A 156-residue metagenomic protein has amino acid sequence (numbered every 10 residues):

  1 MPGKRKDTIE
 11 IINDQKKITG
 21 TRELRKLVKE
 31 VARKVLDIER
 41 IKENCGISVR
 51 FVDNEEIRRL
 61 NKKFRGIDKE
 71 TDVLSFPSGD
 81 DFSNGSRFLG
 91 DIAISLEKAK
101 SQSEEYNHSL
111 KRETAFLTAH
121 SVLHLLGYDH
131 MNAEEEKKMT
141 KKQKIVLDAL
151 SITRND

Functional and structural regions predicted by a protein language model:
M1-A115, L125-D156: An acidic/histidine-cluster motif and surrounding catalytic segment that typifies divalent-metal-assisted enzyme active
